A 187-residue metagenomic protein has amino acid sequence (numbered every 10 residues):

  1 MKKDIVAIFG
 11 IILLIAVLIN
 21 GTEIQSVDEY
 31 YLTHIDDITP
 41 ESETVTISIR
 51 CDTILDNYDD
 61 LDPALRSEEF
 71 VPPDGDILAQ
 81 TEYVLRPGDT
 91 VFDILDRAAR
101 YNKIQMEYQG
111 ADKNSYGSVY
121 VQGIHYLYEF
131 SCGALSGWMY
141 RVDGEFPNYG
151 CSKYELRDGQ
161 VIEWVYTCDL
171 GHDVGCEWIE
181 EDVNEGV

Functional and structural regions predicted by a protein language model:
K2-V187: Ubiquitin-like/PB1-type beta-grasp interaction modules and other compact soluble beta-rich domains
